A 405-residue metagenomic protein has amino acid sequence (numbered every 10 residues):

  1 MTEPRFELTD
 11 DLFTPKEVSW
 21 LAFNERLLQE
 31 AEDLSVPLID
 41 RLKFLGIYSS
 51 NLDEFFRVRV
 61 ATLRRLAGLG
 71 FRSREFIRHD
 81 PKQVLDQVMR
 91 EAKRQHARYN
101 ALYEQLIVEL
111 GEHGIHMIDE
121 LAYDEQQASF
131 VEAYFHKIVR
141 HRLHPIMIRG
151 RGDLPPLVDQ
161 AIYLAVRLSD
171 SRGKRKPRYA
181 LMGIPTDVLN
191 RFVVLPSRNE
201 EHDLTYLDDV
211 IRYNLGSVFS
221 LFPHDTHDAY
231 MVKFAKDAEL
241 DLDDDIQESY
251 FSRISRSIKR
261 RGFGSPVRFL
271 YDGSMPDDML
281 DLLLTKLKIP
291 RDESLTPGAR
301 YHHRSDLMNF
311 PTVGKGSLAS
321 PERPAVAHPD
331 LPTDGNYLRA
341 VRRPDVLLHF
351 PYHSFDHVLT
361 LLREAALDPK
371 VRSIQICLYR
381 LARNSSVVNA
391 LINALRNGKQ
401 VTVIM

Functional and structural regions predicted by a protein language model:
M1-M405: N-terminal localization/anchoring segments of enzymes in phospholipid and broader phosphate metabolism
